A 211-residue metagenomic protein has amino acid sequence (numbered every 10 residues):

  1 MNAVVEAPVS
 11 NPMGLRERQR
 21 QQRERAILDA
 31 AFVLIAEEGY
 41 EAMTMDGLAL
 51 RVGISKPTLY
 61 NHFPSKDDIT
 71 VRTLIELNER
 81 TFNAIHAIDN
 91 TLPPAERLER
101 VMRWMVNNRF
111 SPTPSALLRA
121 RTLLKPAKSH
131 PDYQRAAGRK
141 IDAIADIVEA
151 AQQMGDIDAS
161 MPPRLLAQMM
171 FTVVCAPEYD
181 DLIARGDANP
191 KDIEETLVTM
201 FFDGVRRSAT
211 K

Functional and structural regions predicted by a protein language model:
M1-E38, A42-R51, D68, E76: Basic, helix-initiating cap at the start of DNA-binding domains
M1-N11, E96, R100, N107 (+5 more regions): C-terminal peripheral helix-coil segments that are non-catalytic and often amphipathic
A30-L34, W104, N108, V173: Short amphipathic alpha-helical elements of helix-turn-helix/winged-helix folds
G53-F63: Short hydrophobic/aromatic patch on the recognition helix
R72, A84-T113, P163-M170, E194: Hydrophobic alpha-helical connector segments
I75-F82: Short, basic, alpha-helical segments at the C-terminal edge of helix-turn-helix-like DNA-binding modules
W104-D146, L165: Short secondary-structure transition hinges
